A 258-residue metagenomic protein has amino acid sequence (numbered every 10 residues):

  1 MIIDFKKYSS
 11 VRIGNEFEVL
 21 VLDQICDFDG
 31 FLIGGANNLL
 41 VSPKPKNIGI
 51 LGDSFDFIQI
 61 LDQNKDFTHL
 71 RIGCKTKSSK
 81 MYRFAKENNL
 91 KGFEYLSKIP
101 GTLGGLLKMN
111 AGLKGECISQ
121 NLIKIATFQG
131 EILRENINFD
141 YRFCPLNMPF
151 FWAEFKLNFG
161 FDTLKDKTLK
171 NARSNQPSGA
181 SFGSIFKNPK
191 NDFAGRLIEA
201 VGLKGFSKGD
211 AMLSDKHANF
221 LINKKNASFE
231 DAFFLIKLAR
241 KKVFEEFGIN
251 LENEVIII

Functional and structural regions predicted by a protein language model:
M1-F31, N38: N-terminal glycine-/serine-/threonine-rich phosphate-binding loop
I2-S10, F128-K242, E246-I258: Phosphate/pyrophosphate- and phosphate-bearing ligand-binding catalytic cores of soluble enzymes
R12-D23, L40-L61, K108-E135, N147-W152: Structural signature of FAD isoalloxazine-binding scaffolds in flavoprotein oxidoreductases
C26-F31, D56-L106: FAD-binding glycine-rich core of flavoenzymes that anchor FAD
I33-N38, C74, K224: Glycine-rich beta-strand-to-loop/alpha-helix junction loops that act as flexible
G34-N37, P43-K44, D215-K216: Short, conserved active-site loops that position catalytic residues or coordinate cofactors/metal ions across diverse
A36-N38, K77, I99-L107, K114 (+1 more regions): Gly/Ser/Thr-rich beta-alpha loop segments that engage phosphate groups in nucleotides
L39, Y82-R83, E94-S97, L107-C117 (+2 more regions): A generic local secondary-structure boundary/capping motif
